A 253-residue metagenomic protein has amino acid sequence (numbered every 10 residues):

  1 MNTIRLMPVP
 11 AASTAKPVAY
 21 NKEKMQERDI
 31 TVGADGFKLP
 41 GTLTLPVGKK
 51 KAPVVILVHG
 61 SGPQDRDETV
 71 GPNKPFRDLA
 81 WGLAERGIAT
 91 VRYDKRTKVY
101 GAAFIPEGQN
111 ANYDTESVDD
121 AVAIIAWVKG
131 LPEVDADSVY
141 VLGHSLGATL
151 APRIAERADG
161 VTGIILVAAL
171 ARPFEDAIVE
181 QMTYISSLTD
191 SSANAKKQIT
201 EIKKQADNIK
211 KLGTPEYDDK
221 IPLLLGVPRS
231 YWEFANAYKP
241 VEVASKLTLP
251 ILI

Functional and structural regions predicted by a protein language model:
M1-E23, S187, A195: N-terminal targeting or regulatory segments adjacent to alpha/beta-hydrolase or S9 domains
S13-K49: N-terminal cap/lid segment of alpha/beta-hydrolase-fold proteins
K51-G60, L252: Short beta-strand element of the alpha/beta-hydrolase
V58-I88, R92-T115, T183-S186: Cap/lid segment of the alpha/beta-hydrolase catalytic domain
N110-P132: Alpha/beta-hydrolase active-site loop
W127-S187: Primarily recognizes the serine-hydrolase "nucleophile elbow" in alpha/beta-hydrolase and SGNH/GDSL folds
G163-K246: Accessory cap/linker subdomain of secreted extracellular hydrolases
L247, I253: Short beta-strand/loop motif that positions the catalytic acidic residue of the alpha/beta-hydrolase fold
